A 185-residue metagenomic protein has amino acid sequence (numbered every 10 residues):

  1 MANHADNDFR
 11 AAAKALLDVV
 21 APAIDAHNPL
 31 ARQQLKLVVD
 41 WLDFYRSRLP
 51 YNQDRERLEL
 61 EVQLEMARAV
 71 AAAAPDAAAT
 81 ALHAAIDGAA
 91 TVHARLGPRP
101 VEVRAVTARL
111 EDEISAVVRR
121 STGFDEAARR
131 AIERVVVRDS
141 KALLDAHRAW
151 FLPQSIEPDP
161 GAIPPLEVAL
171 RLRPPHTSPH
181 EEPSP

Functional and structural regions predicted by a protein language model:
M1-A13: Acidic, low-complexity proline/glycine-rich segments
A5, H27-Q34, E56, R99 (+2 more regions): Residue-level recognition of alpha-helical structural elements
R10-A71: N-terminal interaction modules that seed assembly of large macromolecular complexes
V19-A26, R48, V70-D76, G88 (+4 more regions): Surface-exposed polar/charged interaction patches
K36, A74-P75, S155, R171: Short, flexible coil/linker elements and helix-boundary hinge sites characteristic of intrinsically disordered
L49-R99: Aromatic-anchored, charged helix-turn/loop surface patch used as a conserved interaction hotspot
D87-A149: A charged, amphipathic interaction segment
E126-P185: Glycine-rich, aromatic-bearing surface loops/beta-hairpins
